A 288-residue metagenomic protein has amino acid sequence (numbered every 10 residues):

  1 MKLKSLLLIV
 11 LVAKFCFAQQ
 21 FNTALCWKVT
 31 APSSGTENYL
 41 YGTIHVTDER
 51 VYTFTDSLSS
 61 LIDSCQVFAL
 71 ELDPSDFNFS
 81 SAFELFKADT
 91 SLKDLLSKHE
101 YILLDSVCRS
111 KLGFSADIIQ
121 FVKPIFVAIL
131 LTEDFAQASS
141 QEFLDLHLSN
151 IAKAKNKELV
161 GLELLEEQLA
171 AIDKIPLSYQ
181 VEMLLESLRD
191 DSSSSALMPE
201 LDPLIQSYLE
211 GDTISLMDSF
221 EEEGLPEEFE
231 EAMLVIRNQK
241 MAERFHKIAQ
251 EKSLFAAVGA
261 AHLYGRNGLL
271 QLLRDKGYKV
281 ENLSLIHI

Functional and structural regions predicted by a protein language model:
K4-K14: Sec-dependent N-terminal signal peptides
C16-A18: Boundary at the C-terminal end of the N-terminal hydrophobic targeting segment
N22-W27, K240-M241: Alpha-helical scaffolding within the catalytic cores of extracellular/periplasmic polymer-degrading hydrolases
L25-L225: Structured, acidic catalytic/metal-binding patches in enzyme active sites
V235-Q250: A short, acidic, amphipathic alpha-helical segment used as a generic capping/interface helix at domain edges
I248-L283: Amphipathic, charged alpha-helical segments and their helix-to-coil junctions in extracytoplasmic/peripheral assemblies
I286-I288: Conserved small/polar residues in nucleotide/adenosyl-binding loops
